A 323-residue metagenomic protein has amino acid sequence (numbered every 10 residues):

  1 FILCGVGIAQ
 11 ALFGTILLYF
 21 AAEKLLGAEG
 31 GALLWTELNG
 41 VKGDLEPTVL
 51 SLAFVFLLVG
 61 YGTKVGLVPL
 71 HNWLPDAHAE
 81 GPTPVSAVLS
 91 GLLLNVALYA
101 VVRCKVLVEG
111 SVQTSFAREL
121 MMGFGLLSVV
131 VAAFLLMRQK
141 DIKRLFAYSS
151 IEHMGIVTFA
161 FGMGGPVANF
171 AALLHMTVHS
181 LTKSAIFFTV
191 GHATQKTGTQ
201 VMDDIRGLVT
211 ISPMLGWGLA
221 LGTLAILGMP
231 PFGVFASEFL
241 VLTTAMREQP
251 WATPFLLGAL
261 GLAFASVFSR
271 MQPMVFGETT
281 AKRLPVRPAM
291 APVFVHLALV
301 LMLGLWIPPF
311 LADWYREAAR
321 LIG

Functional and structural regions predicted by a protein language model:
F1-F239, T243-P273, T280: Hydrophobic transmembrane alpha-helices and their helix-loop junctions in integral membrane proteins
G81, S212-L215, F264-G323: Cytoplasmic/organellar membrane-interface segments at the starts of transmembrane helices in multi-pass inner-membrane
